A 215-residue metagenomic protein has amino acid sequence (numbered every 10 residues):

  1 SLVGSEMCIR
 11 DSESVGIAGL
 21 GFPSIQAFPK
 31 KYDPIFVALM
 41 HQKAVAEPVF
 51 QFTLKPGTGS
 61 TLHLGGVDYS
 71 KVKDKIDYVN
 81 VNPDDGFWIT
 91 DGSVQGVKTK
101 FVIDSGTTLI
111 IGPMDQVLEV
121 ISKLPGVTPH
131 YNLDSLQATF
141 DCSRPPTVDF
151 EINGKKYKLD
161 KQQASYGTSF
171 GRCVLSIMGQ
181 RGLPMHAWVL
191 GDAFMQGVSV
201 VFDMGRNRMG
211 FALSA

Functional and structural regions predicted by a protein language model:
L2-I9: Short, small-residue-biased leader/transition segments that mark boundaries at the very start of proteins
S5, L54-P56, P145-A215: Aspartic protease catalytic domain
I17-A18, K100-S105, I110-I111, V189-L190 (+1 more regions): Short hydrophobic beta-strand that contains or immediately precedes a catalytic carboxylate
G19-S24, T53-P56, H63-D68, N80 (+4 more regions): Short, structured patches in soluble enzyme cores that scaffold and shape functional sites
S24-I25, G57-T58, Y69-K71, T107-I110 (+2 more regions): Solvent-exposed loop/turn segments at secondary-structure junctions within structured extracellular/periplasmic domains
P56-T99, Y166-G171: Flexible, small-/acidic-enriched active-site or ligand-binding loops
G86-Q116, V120-P125: Flexible, glycine-rich surface segments
M114-I152: A compact, surface-exposed functional segment
